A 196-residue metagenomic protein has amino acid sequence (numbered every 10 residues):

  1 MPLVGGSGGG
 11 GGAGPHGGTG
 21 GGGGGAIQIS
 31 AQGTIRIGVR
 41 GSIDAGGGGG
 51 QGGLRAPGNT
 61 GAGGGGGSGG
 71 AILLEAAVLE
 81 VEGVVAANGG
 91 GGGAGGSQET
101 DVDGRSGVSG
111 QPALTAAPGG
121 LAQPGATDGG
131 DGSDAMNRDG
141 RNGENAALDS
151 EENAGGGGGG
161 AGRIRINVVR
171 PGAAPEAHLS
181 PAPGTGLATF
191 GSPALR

Functional and structural regions predicted by a protein language model:
M1-Q28, G38-L73, E82-V168, E176-R196: Glycine-centered low-complexity coil/loop motifs and glycine-rich tracts, especially the flexible linkers
